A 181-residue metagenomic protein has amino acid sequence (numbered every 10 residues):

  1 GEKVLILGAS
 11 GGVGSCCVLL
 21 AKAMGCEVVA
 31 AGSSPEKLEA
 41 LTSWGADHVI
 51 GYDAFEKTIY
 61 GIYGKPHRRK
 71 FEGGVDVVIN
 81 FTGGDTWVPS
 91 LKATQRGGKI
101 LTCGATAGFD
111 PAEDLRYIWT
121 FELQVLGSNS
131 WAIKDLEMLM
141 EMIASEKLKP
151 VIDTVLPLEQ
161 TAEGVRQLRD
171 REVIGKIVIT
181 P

Functional and structural regions predicted by a protein language model:
G1-E2, V75, G97: Phosphate-coordination loops involved in phosphoryl transfer and adenosine-cofactor binding
I6, K22-T86: Adenosine-nucleotide cofactor-binding segment
S10: Conserved glycine-rich cofactor-binding loop
G14-S15: N-terminal Rossmann-fold NAD(P) dinucleotide-binding loop
S34, T106, W131: Residues in the short beta-alpha loop(s) of Rossmann-like NAD(P)-binding domains
K92-T94: Conserved helix-to-beta-strand junction in the class I
R96-C103, A112-T154: Rossmann-fold dehydrogenase core element
I133-P181: C-terminal hydrophobic helical "lid"/dimerization subdomain of Rossmann-like NAD(P)H-dependent oxidoreductases
